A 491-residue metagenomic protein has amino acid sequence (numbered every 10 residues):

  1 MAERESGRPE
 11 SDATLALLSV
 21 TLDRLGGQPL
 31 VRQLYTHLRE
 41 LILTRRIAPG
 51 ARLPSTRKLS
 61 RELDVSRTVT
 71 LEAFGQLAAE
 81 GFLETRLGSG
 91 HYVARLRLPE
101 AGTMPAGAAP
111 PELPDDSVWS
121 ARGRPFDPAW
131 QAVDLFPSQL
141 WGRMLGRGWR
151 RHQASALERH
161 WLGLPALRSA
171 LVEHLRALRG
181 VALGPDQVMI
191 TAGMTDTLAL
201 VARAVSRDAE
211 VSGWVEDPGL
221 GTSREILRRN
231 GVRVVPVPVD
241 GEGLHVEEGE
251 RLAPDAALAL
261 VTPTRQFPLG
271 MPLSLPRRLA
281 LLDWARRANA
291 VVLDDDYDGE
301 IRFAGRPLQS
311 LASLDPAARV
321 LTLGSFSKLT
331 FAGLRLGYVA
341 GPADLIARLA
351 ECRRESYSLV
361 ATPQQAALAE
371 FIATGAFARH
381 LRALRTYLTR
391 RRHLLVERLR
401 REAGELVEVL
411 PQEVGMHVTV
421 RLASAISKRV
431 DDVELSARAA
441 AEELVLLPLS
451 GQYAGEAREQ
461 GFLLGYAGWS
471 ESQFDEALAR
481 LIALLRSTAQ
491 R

Functional and structural regions predicted by a protein language model:
M1-R147, Q153, A350, R354-A361 (+11 more regions): N-terminal basic, amphipathic alpha-helical segments
W141, S313-E351, V360-P363: Active-site PLP attachment segment
L145-R150, A154-A288, E300-I301, R306-A317 (+2 more regions): Conserved core of the PLP fold type I
M189, V235, L321, L410 (+1 more regions): General small-molecule cofactor/ligand-binding pocket signal
R233, V291, V445: Residue-level detector of anion-binding/catalytic polar loops
G451-A457: AMP-binding (ANL) adenylation modules
